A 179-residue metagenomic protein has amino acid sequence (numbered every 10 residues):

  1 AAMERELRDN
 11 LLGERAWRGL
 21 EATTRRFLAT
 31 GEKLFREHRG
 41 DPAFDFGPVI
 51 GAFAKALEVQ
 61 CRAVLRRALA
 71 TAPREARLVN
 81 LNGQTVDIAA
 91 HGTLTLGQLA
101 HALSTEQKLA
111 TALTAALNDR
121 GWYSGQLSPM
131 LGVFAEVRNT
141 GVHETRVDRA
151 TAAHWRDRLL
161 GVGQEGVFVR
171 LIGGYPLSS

Functional and structural regions predicted by a protein language model:
A1-P48: Charged alpha-helical initiation segments
A2, R15-A22, R26, H91-L94 (+3 more regions): Alpha-helix boundary/N-cap detector
M3-N10, T30, V64, A68 (+5 more regions): Charge-rich, solvent-exposed alpha-helical interaction surfaces
D9-E14, K33-D41, T71, E75 (+6 more regions): Surface-exposed polar/charged interaction patches
R25, E32, A43-T71: Short, hydrophobic, well-ordered secondary-structure elements
R26, F44-K55, L94, Q126-E136 (+2 more regions): Short, well-structured alpha-helical interface segments that form or flank functional binding sites
A72-S128, V137: Flexible secondary-structure boundary motifs
A116-S179: Charge-enriched, short contiguous segments at helix-coil
